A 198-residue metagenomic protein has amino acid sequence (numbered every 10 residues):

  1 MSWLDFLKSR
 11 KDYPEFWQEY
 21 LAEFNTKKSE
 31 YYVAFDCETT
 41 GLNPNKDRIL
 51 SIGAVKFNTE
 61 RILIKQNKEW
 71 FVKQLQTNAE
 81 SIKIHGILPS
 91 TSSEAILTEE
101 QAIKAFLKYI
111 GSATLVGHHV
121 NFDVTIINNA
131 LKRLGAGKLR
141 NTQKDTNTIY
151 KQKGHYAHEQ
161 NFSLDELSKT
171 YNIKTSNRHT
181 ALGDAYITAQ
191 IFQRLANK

Functional and structural regions predicted by a protein language model:
S2: Anionic ligand-binding catalytic core segments
F6, R10-N128, R133, G137-N141 (+1 more regions): Conserved non-catalytic scaffold segment of RNase H-like nuclease domains
N128, A189-A196: Short, amphipathic alpha-helical segments that act as regulatory/interfacial helices in nucleotide-processing proteins
Q143-E159: Short alpha-helix plus adjacent loop in nuclease-associated cores
T180-I191: Acidic, divalent-metal-coordinating active-site segment for phosphoryl/phosphodiester hydrolysis, typified by short
